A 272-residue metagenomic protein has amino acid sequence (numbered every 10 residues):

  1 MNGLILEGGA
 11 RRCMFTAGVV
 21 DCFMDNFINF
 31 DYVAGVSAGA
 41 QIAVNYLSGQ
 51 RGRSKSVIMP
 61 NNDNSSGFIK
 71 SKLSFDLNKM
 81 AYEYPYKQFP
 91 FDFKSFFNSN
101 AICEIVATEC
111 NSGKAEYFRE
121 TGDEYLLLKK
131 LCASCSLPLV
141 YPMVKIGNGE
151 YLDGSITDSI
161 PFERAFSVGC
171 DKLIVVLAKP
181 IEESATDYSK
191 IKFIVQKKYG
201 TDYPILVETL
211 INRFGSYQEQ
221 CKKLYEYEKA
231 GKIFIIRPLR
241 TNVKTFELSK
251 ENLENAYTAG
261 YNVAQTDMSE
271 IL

Functional and structural regions predicted by a protein language model:
M1-V36, V44-L272: Patatin-like phospholipase
